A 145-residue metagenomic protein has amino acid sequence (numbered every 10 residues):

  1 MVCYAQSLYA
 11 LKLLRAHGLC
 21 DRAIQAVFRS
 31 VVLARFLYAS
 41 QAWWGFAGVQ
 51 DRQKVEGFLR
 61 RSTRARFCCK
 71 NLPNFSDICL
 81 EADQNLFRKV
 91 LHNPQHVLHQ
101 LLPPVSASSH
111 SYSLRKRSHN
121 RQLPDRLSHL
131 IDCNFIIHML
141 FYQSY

Functional and structural regions predicted by a protein language model:
M1-Y145: Hydrophobic/basic alpha-helical segments
